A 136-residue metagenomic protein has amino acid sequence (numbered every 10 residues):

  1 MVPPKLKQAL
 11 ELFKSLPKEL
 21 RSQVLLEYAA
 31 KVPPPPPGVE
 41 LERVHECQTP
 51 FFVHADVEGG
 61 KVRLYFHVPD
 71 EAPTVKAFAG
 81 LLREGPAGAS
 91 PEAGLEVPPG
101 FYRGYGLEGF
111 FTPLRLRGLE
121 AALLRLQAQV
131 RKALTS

Functional and structural regions predicted by a protein language model:
V2-P50, V57-G60, R103-S136: N-terminal intrinsically disordered, cationic/polar leader segments that include organellar targeting peptides
L10, G80-R83: Amphipathic alpha-helical segments within well-ordered protein domains
A30, R83-A87, P99, R131: Generic short alpha-helical segment signal, independent of protein family or function, capturing local helix propensity
L41-H45, F66-D70, E92-V97: Solvent-exposed interaction patches of small proteins and small membrane subunits
D56-P73, R83-A87: Conserved interaction-surface patches within small, structured recognition/assembly domains
E71-A79, P91-G94, L119: Short, charged, low-complexity patches
G80, E96-P99, L124: A generic structural signal for well-ordered alpha-helical surface patches
G88-Y105: Glycine-rich phosphate/pyrophosphate-binding loops and their adjacent beta-strand/loop elements at enzyme active sites
